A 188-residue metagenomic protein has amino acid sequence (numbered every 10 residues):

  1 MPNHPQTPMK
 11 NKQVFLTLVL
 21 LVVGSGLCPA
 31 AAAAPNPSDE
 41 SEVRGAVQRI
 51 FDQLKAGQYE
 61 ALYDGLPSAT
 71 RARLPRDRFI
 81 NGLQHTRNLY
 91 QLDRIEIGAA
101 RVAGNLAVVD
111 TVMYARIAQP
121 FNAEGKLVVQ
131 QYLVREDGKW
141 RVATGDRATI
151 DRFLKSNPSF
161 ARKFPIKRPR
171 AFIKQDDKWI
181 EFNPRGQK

Functional and structural regions predicted by a protein language model:
H4-T17: Bacterial N-terminal signal peptides that target proteins for export
T17-G26: Bacterial N-terminal signal peptides
P29-A56, D64: Short, low-complexity N-terminal intrinsically disordered segments enriched in polar/charged residues
P37-S38, N81-Q130, Q175-K188: Surface-exposed, charged secondary-structure patches
Y59-R78: Short, solvent-exposed secondary-structure junction/capping segments
D64-G65, V108-V112, Y132, R141-A143: Soluble periplasmic/extracytoplasmic beta-strand elements of cell-envelope proteins
E124-L127, R141-K188: Low-complexity, intrinsically disordered terminal/linker segments enriched in charged and Gly/Pro repeats
